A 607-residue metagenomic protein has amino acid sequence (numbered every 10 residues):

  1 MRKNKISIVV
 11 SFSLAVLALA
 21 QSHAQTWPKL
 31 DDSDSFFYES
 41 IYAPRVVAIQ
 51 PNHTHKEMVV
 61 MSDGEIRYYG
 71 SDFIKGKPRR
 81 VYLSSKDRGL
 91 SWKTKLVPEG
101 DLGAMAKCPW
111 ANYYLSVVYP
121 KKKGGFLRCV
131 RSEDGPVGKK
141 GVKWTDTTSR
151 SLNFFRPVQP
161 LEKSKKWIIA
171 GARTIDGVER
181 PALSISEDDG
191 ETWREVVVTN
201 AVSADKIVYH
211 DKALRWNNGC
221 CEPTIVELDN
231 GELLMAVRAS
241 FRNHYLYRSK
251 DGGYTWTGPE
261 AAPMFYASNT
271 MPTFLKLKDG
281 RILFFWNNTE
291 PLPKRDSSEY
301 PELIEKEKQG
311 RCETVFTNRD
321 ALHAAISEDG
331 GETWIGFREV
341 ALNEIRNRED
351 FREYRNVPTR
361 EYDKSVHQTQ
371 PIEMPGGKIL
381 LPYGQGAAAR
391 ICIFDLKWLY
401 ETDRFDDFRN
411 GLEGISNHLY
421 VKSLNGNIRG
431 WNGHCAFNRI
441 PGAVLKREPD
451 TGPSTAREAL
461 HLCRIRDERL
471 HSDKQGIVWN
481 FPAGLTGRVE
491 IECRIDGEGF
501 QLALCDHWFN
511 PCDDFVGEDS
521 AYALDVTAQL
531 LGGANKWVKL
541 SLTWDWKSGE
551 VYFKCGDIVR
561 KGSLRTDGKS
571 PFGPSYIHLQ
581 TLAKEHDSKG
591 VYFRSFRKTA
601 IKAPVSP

Functional and structural regions predicted by a protein language model:
V9-A18: Bacterial N-terminal signal peptides
A20-A24: Boundary at the C-terminal end of the N-terminal hydrophobic targeting segment
Q25-S416, K422-G430, R466: Asp-box/BNR beta-propeller blade signature and adjacent active/binding-site loops in extracellular glycan-interacting
F394-L396, F408, V591-T599: Extracellular beta-strand elements of beta-rich domains used for carbohydrate recognition/degradation or cell-matrix
I415-H461: Extracellular glycan-recognition surfaces and repeat-rich motifs
A456-A528: Secretory/extracellular carbohydrate-interaction modules and structurally similar beta-sandwich "look-alikes"
I491, K536-W546, V551-F553: Short tryptophan-centered beta-strand motifs in secreted/extracellular beta-sheet-rich domains of glycan-recognition
G562-Y592: Flexible glycan-contacting loops in extracellular carbohydrate-active proteins
